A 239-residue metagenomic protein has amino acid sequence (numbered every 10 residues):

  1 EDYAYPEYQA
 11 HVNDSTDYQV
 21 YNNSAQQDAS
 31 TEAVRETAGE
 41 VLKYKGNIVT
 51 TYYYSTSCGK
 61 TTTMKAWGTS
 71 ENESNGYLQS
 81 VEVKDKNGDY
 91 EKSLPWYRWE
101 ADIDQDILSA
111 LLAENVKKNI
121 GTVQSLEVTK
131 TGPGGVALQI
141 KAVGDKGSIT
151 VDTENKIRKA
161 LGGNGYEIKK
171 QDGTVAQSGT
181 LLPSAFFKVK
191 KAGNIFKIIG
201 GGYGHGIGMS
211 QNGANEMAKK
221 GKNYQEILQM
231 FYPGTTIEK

Functional and structural regions predicted by a protein language model:
E1-K239: Conserved, single-site charged/polar hotspot
